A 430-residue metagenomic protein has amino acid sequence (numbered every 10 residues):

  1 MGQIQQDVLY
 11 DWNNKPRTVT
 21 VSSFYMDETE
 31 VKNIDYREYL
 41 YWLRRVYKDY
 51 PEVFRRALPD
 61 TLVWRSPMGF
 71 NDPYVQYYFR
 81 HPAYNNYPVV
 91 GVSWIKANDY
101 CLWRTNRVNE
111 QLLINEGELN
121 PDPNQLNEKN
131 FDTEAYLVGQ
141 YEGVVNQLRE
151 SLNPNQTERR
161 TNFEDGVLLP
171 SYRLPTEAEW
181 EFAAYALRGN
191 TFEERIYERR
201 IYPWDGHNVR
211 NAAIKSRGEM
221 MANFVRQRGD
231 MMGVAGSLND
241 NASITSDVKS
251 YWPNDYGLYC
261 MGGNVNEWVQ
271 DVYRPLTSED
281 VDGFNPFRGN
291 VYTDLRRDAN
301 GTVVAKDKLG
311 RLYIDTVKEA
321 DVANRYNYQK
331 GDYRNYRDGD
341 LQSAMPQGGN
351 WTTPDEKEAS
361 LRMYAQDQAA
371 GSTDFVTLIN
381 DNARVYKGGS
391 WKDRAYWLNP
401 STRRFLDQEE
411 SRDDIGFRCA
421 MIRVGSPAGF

Functional and structural regions predicted by a protein language model:
G2-I4: Hydrophobic helix-coil surface modules that form long, contiguous segments used for peptide/substrate interaction
D7-S22, E38, R80-P88, I95 (+7 more regions): Disulfide-stabilized, aromatic/cysteine-rich ligand-recognition loop
N13-E28, Y50-S93, A383: Extracellular adhesion/carbohydrate-recognition regions
F24, V31, R37-Y50, C101-E118 (+2 more regions): Short capping motifs at secondary-structure boundaries
E52-A57, N115-Q125, A178-E181, H207-V209 (+7 more regions): Short, solvent-exposed turn/loop segments enriched in Gly/Ser/Thr/Pro and often Arg
V53, A57, T61, M68 (+8 more regions): Cell-envelope/ECM-targeting effectors and their regulatory/trafficking segments
P73-Y74, Y84-S216: Short, well-ordered surface patches within globular domains
C260: Short, acidic, Ser/Thr-enriched surface-loop or helix-capping motifs
